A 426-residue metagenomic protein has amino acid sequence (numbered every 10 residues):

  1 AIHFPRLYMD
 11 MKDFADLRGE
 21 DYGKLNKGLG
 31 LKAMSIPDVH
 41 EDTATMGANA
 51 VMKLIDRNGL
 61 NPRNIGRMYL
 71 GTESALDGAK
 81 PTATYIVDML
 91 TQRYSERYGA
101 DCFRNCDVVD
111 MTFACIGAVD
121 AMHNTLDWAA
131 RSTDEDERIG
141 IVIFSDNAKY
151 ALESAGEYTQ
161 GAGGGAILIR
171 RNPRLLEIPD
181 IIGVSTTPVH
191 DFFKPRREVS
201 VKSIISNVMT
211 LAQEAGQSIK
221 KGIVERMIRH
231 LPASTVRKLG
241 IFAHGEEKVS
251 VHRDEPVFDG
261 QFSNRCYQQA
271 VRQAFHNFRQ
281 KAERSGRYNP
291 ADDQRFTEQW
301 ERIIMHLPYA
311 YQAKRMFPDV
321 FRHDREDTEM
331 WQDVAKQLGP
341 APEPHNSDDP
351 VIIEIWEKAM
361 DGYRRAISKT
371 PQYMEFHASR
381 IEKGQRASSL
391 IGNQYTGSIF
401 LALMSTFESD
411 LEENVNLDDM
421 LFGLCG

Functional and structural regions predicted by a protein language model:
A1-H40, E157-F278, A282-S285, G426: Condensing-enzyme catalytic core mediating Claisen C-C bond formation in acyl metabolism
H3, G71-D77, T112-A118, I143-K149 (+1 more regions): Acidic, glycine-rich active-site loops and adjacent beta-strand->loop/helix elements that engage anionic groups
M9-M11, A79-T82, M122-H123, A151-E157 (+3 more regions): Short acidic, glycine/serine/threonine-rich loops at helix termini
G23, A50-G66, L211, A215 (+3 more regions): Phosphate/pyrophosphate-binding loops at sites that engage ATP/ADP/AMP, CoA/4′-phosphopantetheine, polyphosphate
K24-T45, A75-I141, D324-S398: Conserved catalytic cysteine-centered active-site region of acyl-thioester-dependent Claisen-condensing enzymes
G66-S74, V108-T112, I303-I304: Short glycine-rich or small-residue beta-strand-to-loop segments that form or flank ligand, phosphate, metal/Fe-S
G260-R284, E298-W300, I304-R322, T328 (+2 more regions): A conserved active-site cap/scaffold subdomain adjacent to cofactor or substrate pockets
A366, R380-I381, M404-G426: Catalytic phosphate/nucleotide-handling subdomain of diverse soluble enzymes
